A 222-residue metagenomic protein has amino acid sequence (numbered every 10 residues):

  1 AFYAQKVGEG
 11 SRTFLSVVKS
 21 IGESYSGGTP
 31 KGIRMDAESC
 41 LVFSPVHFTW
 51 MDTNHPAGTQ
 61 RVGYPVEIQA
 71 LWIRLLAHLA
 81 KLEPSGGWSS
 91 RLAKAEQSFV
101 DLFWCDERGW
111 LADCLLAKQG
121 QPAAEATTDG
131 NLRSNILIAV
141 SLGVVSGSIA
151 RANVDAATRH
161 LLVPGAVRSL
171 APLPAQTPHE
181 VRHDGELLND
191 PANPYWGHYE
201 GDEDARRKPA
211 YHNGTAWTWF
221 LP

Functional and structural regions predicted by a protein language model:
A1, T53-A70, L115-S146, P191-L221: Solvent-exposed loop and edge beta-strand segments that line ligand/cofactor-binding and catalytic clefts
A1-S44, P65-Q69, I73, D129-R133 (+2 more regions): Aromatic-rich carbohydrate-recognition surfaces in CAZymes
S24, G28, T49-M51, L79-L82: Change "in soluble alpha/beta enzymes" to "in soluble alpha/beta proteins
P30-D36, Y64, A70-L187: Catalytic cores of carbohydrate-active enzymes
S39-C40, F48, Q121, G185 (+1 more regions): Intrinsic-disorder/low-complexity loop/linker signature
V42, T53, S169, L188-P191: Compositionally biased, intrinsically disordered/low-complexity regions enriched for serine, proline and threonine
V42-D52, V100, W110, E200: Catalytic cores of glycan-processing enzymes that make or break glycosidic bonds
F48, G109, E186-N189, H198 (+1 more regions): Short linear motifs centered on Gly/Pro in flexible linkers and helix caps
